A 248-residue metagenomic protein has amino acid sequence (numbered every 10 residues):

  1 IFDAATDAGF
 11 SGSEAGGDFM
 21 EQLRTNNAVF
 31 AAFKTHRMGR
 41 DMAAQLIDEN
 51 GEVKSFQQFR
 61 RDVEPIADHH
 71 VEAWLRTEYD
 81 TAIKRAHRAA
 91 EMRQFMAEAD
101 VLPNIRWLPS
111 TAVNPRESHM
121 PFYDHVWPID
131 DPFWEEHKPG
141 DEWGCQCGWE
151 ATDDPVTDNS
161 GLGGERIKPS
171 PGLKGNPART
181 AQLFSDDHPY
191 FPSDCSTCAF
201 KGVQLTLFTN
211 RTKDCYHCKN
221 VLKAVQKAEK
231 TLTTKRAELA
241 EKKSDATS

Functional and structural regions predicted by a protein language model:
I1-E142, E150-S248: Domain-core detector
